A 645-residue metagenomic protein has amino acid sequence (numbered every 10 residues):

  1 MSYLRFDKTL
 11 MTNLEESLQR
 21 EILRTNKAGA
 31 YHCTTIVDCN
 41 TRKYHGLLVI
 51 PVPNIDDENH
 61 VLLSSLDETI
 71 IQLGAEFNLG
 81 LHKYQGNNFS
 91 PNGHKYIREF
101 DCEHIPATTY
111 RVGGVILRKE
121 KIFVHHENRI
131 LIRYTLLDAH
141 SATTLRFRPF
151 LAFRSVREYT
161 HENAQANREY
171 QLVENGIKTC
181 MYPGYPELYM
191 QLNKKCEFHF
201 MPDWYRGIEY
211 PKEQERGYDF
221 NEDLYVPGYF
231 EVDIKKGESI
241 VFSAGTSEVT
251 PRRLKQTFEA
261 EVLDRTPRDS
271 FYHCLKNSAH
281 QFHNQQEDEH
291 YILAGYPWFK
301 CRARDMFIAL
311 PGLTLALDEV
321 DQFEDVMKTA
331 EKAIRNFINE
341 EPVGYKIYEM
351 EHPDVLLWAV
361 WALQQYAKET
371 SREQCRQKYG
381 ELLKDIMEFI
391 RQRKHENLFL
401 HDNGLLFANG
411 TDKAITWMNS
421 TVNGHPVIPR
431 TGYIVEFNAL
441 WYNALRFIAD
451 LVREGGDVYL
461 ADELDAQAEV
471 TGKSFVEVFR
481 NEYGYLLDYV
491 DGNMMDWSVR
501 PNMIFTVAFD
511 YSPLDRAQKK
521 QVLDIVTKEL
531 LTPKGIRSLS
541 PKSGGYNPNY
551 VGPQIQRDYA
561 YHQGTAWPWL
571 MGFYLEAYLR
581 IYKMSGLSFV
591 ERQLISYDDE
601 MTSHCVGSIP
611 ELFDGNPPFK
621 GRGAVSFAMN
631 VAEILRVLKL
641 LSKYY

Functional and structural regions predicted by a protein language model:
M1-P267, P297, M306, E319-V320 (+3 more regions): Terminal accessory carbohydrate-recognition/targeting modules of carbohydrate-active enzymes
L79-I105, V112-G114, Q392-H395, D524-K534 (+4 more regions): Non-catalytic C-terminal accessory modules of carbohydrate-active enzymes
D138-A139, T160-N163, L172, I234-K236 (+8 more regions): Aromatic-rich carbohydrate-recognition surfaces in CAZymes
A244-N277, I308-P311, D318-K328, R516-E529: Carboxylate/His-rich catalytic cores and anion/metal-binding grooves
R252, Y366-K378, F447-L464, A517 (+1 more regions): Inter-helical turn/loop segments and adjacent helix faces that build the functional surface of alpha-helical bundle
H273, R391, H395-H401, Y442-Y550 (+2 more regions): Catalytic cores of carbohydrate-active enzymes
N277-Q285, K328-N336, D599-V606: Glycine-rich, acidic and aromatic/proline-enriched surface loops and short helix-turn segments that act as binding
H280-C301, N339-W358, A362, Y366 (+4 more regions): Carbohydrate-binding/catalytic loop surfaces
